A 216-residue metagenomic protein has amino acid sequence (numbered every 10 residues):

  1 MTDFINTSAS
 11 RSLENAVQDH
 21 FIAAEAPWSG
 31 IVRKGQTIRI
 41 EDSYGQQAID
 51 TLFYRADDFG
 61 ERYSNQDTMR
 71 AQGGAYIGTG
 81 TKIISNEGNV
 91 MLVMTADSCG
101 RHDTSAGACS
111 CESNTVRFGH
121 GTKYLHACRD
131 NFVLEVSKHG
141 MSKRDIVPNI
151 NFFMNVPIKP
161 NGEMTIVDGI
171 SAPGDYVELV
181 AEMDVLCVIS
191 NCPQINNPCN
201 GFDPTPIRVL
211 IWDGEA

Functional and structural regions predicted by a protein language model:
M1-A216: Acidic, Ser/Thr/Pro
